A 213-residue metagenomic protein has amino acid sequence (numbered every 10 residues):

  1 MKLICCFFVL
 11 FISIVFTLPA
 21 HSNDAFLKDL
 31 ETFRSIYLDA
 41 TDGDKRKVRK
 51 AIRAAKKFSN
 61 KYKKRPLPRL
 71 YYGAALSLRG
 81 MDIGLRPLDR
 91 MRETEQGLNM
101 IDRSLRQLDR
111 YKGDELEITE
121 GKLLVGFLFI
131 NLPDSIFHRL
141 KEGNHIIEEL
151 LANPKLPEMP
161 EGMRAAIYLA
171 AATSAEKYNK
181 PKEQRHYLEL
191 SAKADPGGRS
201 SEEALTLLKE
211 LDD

Functional and structural regions predicted by a protein language model:
M1-C5: Positively charged n-region of N-terminal signal peptides that target proteins for export
C6-V15: Bacterial N-terminal signal peptides
T17-S22: Boundary at the C-terminal end of the N-terminal hydrophobic targeting segment
N23-D39, K63-G84, D114-P133, G162-T173: Amphipathic alpha-helical repeat scaffolds of TPR domains
A40-K56, R90-R106, F137-E149: Helix-turn-helix repeat elements of alpha-solenoid scaffolds
K56-R69, D102-I118, L151-G162: Flexible helix-coil transition and linker loops at the boundaries of alpha-helical arrays
E161-D213: Terminal, low-structured helical/coil segments at or just beyond the last alpha-helical repeat
